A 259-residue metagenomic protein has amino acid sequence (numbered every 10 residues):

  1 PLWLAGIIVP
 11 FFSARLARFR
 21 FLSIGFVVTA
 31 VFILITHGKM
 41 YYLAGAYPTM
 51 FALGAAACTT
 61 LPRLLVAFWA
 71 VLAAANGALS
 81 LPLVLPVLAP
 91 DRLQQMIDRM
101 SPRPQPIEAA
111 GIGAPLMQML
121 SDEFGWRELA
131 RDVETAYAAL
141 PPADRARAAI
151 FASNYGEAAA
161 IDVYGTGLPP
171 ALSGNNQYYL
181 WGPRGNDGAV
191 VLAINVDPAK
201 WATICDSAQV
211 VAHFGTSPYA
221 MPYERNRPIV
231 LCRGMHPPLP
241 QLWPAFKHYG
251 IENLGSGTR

Functional and structural regions predicted by a protein language model:
P1-L16: Hydrophobic, aromatic-rich transmembrane alpha-helices and their immediate juxtamembrane boundary segments
L2-G6, G25-F32: Hydrophobic, membrane-inserted alpha-helices
G6, A44, A159-A160: Phosphate- and divalent-cation-binding pockets in alpha/beta enzyme and binding domains that engage nucleotide-derived
A14-G25: Membrane-interfacial loop-to-transmembrane alpha-helix junctions, especially the N-terminal start
V31-R63, W69: Hydrophobic/aromatic-rich transmembrane helices and adjacent perimembrane loops
T59-D98: Signature aromatic-anchored transmembrane alpha helix within multi-pass, membrane-resident enzymes that catalyze glycan
S80, L85-P86, Q95, R99-Y179: Short periplasmic/luminal acceptor-recognition loop of GT-C membrane glycosyltransferases, typified by
E128, D132-E134, A138-P141, G167-R259: Aromatic/acidic, Gly/Pro-rich catalytic loop(s) in extracytoplasmic/lumenal soluble domains of multi-pass membrane
